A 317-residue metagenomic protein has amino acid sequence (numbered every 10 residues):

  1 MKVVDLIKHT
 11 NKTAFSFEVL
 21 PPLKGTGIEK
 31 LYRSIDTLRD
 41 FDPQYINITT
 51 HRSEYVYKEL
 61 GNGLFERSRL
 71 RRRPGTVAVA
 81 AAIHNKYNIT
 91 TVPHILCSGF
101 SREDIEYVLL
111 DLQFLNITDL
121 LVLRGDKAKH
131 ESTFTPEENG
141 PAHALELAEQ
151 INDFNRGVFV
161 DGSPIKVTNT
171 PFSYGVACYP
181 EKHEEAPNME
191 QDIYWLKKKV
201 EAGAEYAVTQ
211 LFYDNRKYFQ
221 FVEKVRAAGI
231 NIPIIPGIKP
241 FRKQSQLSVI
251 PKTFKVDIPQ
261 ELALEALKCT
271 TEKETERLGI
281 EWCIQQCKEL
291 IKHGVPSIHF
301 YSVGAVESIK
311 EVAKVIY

Functional and structural regions predicted by a protein language model:
M1-I48: Conserved N-terminal beta1-alpha1 strand-loop-helix module at the mouth
A14-Y32, T90-E103, S173-Q191, L267-E281: Active-site mouth loops of central-metabolism enzymes
E18, I46, L112, K199 (+3 more regions): Conserved, mostly hydrophobic/aromatic
F41-P74, A128-N139, A204-Q220, V303-A305: Glycine-rich, proline-tolerant flexible connector loops at the mouths of alpha/beta enzymes
S101-F114, Q191-W195, Q220-E223, K243-V249 (+1 more regions): Catalytic cores of alpha/beta
R102-E149: Flexible, glycine-rich active-site loops centered on histidine and acidic residues that chelate a metal or position
G125, E138-P171, V176-E185, D192 (+4 more regions): Active-site pocket-lining/capping segments in soluble small-molecule metabolic enzymes
